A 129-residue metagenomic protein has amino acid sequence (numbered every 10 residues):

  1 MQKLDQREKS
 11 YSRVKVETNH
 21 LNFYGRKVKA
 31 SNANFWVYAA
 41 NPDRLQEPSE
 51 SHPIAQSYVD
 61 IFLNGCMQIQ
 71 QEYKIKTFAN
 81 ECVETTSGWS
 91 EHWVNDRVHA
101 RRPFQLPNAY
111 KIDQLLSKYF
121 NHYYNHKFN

Functional and structural regions predicted by a protein language model:
M1-N129: A glycine-rich, hydrophobic/aromatic-adjacent loop/helix-cap motif
